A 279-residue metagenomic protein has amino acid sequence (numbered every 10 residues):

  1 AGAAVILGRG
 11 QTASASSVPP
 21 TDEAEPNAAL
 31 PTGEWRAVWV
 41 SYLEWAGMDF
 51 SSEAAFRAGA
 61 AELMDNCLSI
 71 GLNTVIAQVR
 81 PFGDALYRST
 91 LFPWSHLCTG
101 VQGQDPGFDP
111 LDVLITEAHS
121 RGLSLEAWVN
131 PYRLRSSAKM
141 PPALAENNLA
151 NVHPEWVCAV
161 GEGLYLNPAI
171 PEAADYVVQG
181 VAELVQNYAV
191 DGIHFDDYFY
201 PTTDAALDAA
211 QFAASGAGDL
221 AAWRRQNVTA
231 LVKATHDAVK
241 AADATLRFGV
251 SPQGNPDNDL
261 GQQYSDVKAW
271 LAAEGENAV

Functional and structural regions predicted by a protein language model:
A1-T12: N-terminal export signals
T32-W35, W39-R57, E126-A127, Y132-N187 (+1 more regions): Active-site-adjacent "subsite" loops/lids of carbohydrate-active enzymes
S52-I70, L97-R121, Y176-Q179, Q226-A234: Aromatic- and glycine-enriched glycan-recognition loops and surfaces that form the carbohydrate-binding subsites
A58-A85, N187-G192, G275-A278: Catalytic domains of carbohydrate-active enzymes, especially glycoside hydrolases
I70-P106: Aromatic-lined carbohydrate-binding/catalytic grooves of carbohydrate-active enzymes
A85-G100, R133-V160, D197-A217: Aromatic- and acidic-residue-enriched segments that line the glycan-binding/catalytic groove of carbohydrate-active
S124-S136, H194-P201, A222-Q263: Aromatic-lined carbohydrate-recognition surfaces of secreted/lumenal glycan-active proteins
D191, D196, Y264-V279: Aromatic- and acid-rich polysaccharide-binding/catalytic face of secreted or lumenal carbohydrate-active enzymes
